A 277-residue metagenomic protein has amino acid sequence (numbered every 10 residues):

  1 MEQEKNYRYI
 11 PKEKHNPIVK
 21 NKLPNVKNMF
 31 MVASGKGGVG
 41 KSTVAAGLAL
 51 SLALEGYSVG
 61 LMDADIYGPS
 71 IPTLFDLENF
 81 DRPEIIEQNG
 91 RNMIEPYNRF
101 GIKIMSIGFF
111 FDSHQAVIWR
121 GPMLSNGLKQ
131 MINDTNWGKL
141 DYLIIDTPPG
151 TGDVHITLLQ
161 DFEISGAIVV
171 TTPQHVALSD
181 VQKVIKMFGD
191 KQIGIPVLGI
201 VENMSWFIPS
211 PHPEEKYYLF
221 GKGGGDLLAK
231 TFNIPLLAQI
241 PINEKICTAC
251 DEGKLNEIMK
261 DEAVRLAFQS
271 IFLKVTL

Functional and structural regions predicted by a protein language model:
M1-G35, F272: Extreme N-terminal, non-catalytic leader segments that precede Walker-type/kinase nucleotide-binding cores
V26, G37, D63, I71 (+8 more regions): Residue-level signature of catalytic and energy-coupling elements of molecular machines, predominantly ATP/GTP-dependent
N28-D65, I193: Walker A/P-loop phosphate-binding motif and the immediately C-terminal alpha-helix
L52, S58-H114: Phosphate-binding loop that captures ATP/GTP phosphates
F100-K103, G138-L143, G166: Loop/turn-to-beta-strand initiation segments
G108-L158: Phosphate-binding/switch loop-helix module in NTP-utilizing enzymes
D141-Y142, P148-Q239, E244-T248: Conserved catalytic-core segment of NTP-binding enzymes
C250-E262: C-terminal boundary of histidine-terminating zinc-finger modules
